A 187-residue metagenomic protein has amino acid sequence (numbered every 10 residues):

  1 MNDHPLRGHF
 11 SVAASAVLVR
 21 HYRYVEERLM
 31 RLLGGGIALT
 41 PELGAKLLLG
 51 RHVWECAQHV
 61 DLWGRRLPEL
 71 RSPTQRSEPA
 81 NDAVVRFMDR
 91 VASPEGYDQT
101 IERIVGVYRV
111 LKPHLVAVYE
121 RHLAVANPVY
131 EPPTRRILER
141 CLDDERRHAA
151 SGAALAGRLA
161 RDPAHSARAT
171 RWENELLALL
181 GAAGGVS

Functional and structural regions predicted by a protein language model:
M1-R20, P79-L111, A178-A183: Acidic/His metal-coordination segments adjacent to aromatic residues that form catalytic metal sites in metalloenzymes
S15, A45, I101, Y130-T134 (+1 more regions): Residue-level recognition of alpha-helical structural elements
S15, V19, L49, V105 (+2 more regions): Hydrophobic packing residues in well-ordered alpha-helices of helical domains and bundles
R23-M30, R109-E120, A149: Hydrophobic faces of stable alpha-helices that mediate helix-helix packing
R28-R51, A117-T134: Helix-loop segments that flank and shape redox-cofactor active sites
L47-M88: Conserved alpha-helical segments that form or flank metal/cofactor-binding pockets of metalloenzymes
G50-V53, A57, R109-K112, L142 (+2 more regions): Generic structural concept
L115-S187: Preference for long, well-ordered alpha-helical segments
